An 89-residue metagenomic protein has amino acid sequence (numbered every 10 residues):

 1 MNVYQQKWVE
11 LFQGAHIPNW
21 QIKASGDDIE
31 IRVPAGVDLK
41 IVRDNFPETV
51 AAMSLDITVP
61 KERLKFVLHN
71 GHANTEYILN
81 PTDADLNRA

Functional and structural regions predicted by a protein language model:
Q5-Q21, V37, K61-A89: Polar/charged, Gly/Pro-rich intrinsically disordered segments
D28-E48: A short interface-forming secondary-structure element
K40, P47-A51, T82-L86: Generic alpha-helical propensity signal that fires on short helical segments and nearby coil/disordered stretches
D44-K65: Acidic, aromatic-enriched beta-alpha/helix-loop junctions
